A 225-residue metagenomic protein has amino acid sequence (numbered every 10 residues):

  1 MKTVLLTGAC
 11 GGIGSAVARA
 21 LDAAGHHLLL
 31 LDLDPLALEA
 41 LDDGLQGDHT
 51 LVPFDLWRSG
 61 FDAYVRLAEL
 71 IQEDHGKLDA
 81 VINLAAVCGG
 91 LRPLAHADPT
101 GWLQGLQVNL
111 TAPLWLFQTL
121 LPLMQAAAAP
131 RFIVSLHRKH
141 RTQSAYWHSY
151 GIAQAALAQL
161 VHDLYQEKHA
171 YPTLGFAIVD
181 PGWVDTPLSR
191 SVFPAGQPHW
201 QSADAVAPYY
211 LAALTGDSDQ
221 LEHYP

Functional and structural regions predicted by a protein language model:
C10-G11: Conserved glycine-rich cofactor-binding loop
A24-L41: Conserved glycine-rich Rossmann-like NAD(P)H-binding loop of the short-chain dehydrogenase/reductase
L45-F61: Rossmann-fold cofactor-recognition segment
L84-L91: Conserved NAD(P)H cofactor-binding loop of Rossmann-fold oxidoreductase domains
R92-L94, G101-L103: Substrate-binding pocket helix/loop in short-chain dehydrogenase/reductase
Q125, R131-A170: Catalytic loop of short-chain dehydrogenase/reductase
L174, I178-V179, V184-T186, P194-P225: C-terminal helical subdomain
